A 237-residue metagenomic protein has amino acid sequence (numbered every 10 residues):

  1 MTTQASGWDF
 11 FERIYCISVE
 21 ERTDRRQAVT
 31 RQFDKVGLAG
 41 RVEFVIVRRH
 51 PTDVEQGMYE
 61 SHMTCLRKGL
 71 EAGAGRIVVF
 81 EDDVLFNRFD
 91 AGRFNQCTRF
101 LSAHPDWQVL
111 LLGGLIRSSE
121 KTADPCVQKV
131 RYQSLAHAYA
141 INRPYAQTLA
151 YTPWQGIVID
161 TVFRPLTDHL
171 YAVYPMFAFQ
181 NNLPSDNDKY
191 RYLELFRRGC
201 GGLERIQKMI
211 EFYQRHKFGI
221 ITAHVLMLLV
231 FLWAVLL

Functional and structural regions predicted by a protein language model:
M1-F80, V84-L237: An acidic/histidine-cluster motif and surrounding catalytic segment that typifies divalent-metal-assisted enzyme active
